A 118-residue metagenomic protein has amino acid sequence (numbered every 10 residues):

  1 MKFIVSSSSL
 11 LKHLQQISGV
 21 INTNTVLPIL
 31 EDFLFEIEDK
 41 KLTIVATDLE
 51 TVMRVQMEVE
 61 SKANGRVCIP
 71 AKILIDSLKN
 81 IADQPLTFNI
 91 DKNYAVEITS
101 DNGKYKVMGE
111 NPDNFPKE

Functional and structural regions predicted by a protein language model:
M1-E118: Structural preference for solvent-exposed beta-strand-turn elements and adjacent flexible terminal/loop segments within
